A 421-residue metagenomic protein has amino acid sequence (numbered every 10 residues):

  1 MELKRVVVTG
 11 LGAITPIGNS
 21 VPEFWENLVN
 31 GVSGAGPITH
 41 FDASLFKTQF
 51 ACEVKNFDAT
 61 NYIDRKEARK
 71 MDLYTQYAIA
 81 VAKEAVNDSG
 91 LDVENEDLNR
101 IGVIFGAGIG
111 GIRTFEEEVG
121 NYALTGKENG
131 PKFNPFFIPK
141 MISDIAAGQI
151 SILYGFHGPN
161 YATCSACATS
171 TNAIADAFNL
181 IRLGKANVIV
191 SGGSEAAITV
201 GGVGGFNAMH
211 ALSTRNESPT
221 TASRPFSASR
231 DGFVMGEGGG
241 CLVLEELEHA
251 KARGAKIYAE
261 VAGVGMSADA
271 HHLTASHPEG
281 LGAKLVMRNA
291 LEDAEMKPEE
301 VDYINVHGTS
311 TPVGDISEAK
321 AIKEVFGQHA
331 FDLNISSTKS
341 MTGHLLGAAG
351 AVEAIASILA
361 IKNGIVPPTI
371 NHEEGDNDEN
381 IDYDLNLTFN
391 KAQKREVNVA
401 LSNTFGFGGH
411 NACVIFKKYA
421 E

Functional and structural regions predicted by a protein language model:
M1-E67, E248-Y258, I355-T369, K417-E421: ACP-dependent fatty acid/polyketide chain-elongation machinery
M1-V8, D97-L98, A294-E300, F331 (+1 more regions): Flexible, low-complexity linker/loop segments at domain and module junctions
R5-T9, G36, E217-A294, Y303 (+1 more regions): Condensing-enzyme catalytic core mediating Claisen C-C bond formation in acyl metabolism
V8, E23-F24, V29-S165, S194-V203 (+1 more regions): Conserved beta-ketoacyl condensing-enzyme motif
T39, K185-D231, V264-P278, G308-D315 (+1 more regions): Acyl-CoA/ACP chain-elongation machinery
A78-L91, S143-A147, S151-Y154, P159-E195 (+3 more regions): Active-site-proximal alpha-helical scaffold in enzymes
A85-D97, A250-I257, M287-Y303, V325-H329: Phosphate/pyrophosphate-binding loops at sites that engage ATP/ADP/AMP, CoA/4′-phosphopantetheine, polyphosphate
L124-N134, A175, N179, E195-A252 (+2 more regions): Glycine-/small-residue-rich "gating" segment that lines the acyl/pantetheine channel and substrate pocket
